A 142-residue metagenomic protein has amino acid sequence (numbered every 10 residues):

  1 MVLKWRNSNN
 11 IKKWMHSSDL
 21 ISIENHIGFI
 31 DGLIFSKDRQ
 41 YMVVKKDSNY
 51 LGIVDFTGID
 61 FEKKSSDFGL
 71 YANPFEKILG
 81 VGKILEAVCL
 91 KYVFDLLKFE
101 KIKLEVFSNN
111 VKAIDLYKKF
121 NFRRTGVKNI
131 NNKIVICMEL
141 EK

Functional and structural regions predicted by a protein language model:
M1-L20, I27: A short, well-structured alpha-helix characteristic of acyl/acetyltransferase catalytic modules
D19-F75: Acetyl-CoA-dependent GNAT
T57, G69, K103-E105, T125: Solvent-exposed beta-strand sheet faces enriched in polar/charged residues
N73-F75, L79, S108-N109: Active-site acidic-Proline motif in GNAT/NAT acetyltransferases
I78-V93, D115-K119: Conserved acetyl-CoA-binding loop-helix of GNAT-fold acetyltransferases
D95-E105: Conserved GNAT acetyl-CoA-binding A-motif
K103-I114, I130-I134: Conserved beta-strand-loop-alpha-helix junction that forms the acyl-donor binding cleft
K118-K128, K142: Conserved acetyl-CoA-binding loop of GNAT-fold acetyltransferases
